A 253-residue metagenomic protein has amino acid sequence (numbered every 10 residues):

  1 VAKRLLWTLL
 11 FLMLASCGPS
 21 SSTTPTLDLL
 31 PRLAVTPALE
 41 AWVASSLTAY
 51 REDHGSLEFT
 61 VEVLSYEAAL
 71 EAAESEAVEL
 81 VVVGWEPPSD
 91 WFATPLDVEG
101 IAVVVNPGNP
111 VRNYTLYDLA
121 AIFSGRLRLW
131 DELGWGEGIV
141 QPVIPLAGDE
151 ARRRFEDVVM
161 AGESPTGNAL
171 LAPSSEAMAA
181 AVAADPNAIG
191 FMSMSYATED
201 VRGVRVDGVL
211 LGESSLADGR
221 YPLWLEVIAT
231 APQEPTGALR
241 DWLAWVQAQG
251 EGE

Functional and structural regions predicted by a protein language model:
V1-R4: Positively charged n-region of N-terminal signal peptides that target proteins for export
L6-S16: Bacterial N-terminal signal peptides
C17-E74, V81-E253: Exported/periplasmic ABC-transporter solute-binding proteins
